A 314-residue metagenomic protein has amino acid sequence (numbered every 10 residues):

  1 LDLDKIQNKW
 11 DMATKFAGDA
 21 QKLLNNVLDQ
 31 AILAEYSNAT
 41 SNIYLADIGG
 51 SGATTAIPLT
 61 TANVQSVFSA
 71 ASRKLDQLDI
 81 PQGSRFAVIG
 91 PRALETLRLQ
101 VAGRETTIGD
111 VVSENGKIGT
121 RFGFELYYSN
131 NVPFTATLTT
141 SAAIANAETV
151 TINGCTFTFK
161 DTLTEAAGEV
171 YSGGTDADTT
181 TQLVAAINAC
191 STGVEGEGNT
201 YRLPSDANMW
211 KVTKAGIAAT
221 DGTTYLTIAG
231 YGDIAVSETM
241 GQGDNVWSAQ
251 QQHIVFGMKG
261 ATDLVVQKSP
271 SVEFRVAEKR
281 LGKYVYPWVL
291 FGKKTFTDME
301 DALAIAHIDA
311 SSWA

Functional and structural regions predicted by a protein language model:
L1-L45, D76-P91, Q182, A186 (+1 more regions): Long, contiguous amphipathic alpha-helices that act as assembly "spine/axial" helices in icosahedral shell and virion
T14, K22-N63, P133-F134, S248-F256 (+2 more regions): Signature of extracytoplasmic/envelope-associated structural regions
N38, R92-T96, N131-P133: Short, catalytically relevant binding-site loops at active-site mouths
N42-F122, E197, L203-S205, T224-T227: Extended, solvent-exposed, turn-rich assembly/linker loops in the middle of proteins
R121, L126, A142: A conserved mid-domain beta-alpha-beta active-site/ligand-binding segment of alpha/beta enzyme cores
V132, D244-A249, G260, L264-A314: Protruding loop/beta-arch "assembly-hinge" segments enriched in small, turn-prone residues
F134-V150, H253-F274: Disulfide-bonded cysteine-rich modules in secreted/extracellular proteins, activating on the conserved Cys frameworks
T135-Q242: Extended, beta-strand-rich, solvent-exposed assembly scaffolds of outer structural proteins
